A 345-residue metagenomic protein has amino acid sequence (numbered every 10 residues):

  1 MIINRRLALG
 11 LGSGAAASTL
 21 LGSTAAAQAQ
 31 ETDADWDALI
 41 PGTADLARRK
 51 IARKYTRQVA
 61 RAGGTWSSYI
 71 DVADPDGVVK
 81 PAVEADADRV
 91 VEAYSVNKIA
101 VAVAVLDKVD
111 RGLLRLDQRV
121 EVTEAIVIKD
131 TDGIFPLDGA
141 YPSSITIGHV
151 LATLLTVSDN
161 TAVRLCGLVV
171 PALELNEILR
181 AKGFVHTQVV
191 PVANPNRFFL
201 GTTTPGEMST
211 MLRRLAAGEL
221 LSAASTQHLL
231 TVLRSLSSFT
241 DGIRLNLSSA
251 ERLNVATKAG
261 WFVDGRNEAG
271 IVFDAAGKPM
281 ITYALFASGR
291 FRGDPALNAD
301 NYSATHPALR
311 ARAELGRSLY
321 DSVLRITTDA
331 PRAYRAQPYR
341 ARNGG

Functional and structural regions predicted by a protein language model:
M1-A16: N-terminal secretory signal peptides and thylakoid transit peptides that target proteins across membranes
Q30-T56, A62, A216-G242, N246-A250 (+1 more regions): Structured C-terminal helix/loop/strand segments within mature extracytoplasmic catalytic/sensor domains
R61-V91, L106: Short, conserved catalytic-motif segment at the N-terminal edge
T65-S67, R164-L220: Mid-domain, small-residue-enriched loop/turn segments at the edges of structured enzyme/sensor domains
E92-V120, Y283: Active-site SXXK
V103-R111, T210-A217, Y320-D321: Short glycine/serine- and small hydrophobic-enriched flexible loop segments
D117-G133, V170, A336-R340: Acidic helix-start/capping segments at beta-turn-to-alpha-helix junctions
I126-R164, A172: Conserved catalytic neighborhood of penicillin-recognizing serine enzymes
